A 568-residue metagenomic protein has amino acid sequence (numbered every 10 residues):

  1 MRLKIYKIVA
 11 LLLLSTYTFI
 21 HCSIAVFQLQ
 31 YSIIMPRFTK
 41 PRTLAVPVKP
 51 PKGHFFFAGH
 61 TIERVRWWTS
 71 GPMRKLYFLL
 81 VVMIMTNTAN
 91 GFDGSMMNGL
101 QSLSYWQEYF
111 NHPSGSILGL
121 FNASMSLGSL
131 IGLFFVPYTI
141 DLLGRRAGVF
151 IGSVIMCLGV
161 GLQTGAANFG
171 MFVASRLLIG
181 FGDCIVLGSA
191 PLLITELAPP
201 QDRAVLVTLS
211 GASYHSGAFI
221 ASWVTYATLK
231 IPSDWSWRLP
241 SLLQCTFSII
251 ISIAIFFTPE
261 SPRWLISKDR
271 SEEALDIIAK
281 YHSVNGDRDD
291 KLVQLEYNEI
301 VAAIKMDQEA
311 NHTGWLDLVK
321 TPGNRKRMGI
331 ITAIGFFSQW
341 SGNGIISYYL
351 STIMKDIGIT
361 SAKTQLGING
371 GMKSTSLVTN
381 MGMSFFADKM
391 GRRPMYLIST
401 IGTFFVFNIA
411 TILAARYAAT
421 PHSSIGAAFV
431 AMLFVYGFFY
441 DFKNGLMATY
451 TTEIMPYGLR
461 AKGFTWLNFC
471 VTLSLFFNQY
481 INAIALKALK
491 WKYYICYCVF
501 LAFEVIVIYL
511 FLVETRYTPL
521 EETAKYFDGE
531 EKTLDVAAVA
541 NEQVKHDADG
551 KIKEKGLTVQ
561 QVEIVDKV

Functional and structural regions predicted by a protein language model:
Y6, Y17-F19, F27, Y31: Aromatic (phenylalanine/tyrosine) cluster motif
K7, I34-H282, A302-V568: Alpha-helical transmembrane bundle of multi-pass membrane proteins
L11-L12, F27: Short stretches within intrinsically disordered, low-complexity N-terminal or propeptide regions
Y281-L295: Short intracellular "coupling" helices and adjacent cytoplasmic loop segments at the cytosolic face of multi-pass
V293-K305: Cytosol/matrix-facing amphipathic helices and coiled-coil assembly/linker segments of eukaryotic membrane proteins
